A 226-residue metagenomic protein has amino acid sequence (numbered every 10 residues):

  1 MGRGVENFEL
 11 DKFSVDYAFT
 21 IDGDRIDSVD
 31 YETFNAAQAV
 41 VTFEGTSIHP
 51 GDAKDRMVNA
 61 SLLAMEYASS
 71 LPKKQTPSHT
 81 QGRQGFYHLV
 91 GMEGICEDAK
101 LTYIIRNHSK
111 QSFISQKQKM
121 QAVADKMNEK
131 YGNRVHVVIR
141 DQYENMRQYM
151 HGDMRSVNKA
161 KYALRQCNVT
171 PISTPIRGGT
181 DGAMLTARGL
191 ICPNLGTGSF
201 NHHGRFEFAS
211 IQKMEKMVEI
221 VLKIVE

Functional and structural regions predicted by a protein language model:
M1-E32, K74-T76, T80, Q84-V90 (+4 more regions): Acidic/histidine-rich catalytic neighborhood of metal-dependent amide-processing enzymes
L10-L62, K110-L164: Metal-dependent peptidase/peptidase-like ectodomains
T42-T46, G94-I95, I191, T197-F200: Short connector loops/turns at beta-strand edges and beta->alpha or beta->beta junctions
S47-G51, D55-L71, C96-R106: A conserved active-site cap/scaffold subdomain adjacent to cofactor or substrate pockets
V58-T76, Q111-S112, K117-V123, Y162-R165 (+2 more regions): His/Asp/Glu-rich mid-to-C-terminal helical/loop segments that flank catalytic regions of hydrolases
L62-H79, F86-H88, R134-V135, N145-C192: Active-site-adjacent substrate-binding region of metalloamidase/peptidase-like peptide-processing proteins
G91-Q118, A122, T186-P193, I211: Active-site-adjacent mobile loop/cap segments within catalytic or ligand-binding domains
